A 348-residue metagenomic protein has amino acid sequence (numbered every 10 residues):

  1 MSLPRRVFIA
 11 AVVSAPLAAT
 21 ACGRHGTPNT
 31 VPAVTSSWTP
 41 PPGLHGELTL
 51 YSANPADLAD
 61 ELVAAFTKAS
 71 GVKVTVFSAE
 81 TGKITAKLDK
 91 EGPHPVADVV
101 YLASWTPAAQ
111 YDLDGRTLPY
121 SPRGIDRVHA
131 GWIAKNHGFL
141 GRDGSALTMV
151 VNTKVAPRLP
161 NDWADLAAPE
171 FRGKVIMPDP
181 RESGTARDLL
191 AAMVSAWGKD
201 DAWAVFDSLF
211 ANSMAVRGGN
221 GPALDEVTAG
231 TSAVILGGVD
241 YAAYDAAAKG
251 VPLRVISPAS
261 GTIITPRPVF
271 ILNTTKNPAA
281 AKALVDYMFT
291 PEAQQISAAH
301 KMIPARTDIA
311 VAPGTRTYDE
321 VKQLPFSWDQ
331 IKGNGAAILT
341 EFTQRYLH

Functional and structural regions predicted by a protein language model:
A18-A21: C-terminal motif of bacterial Sec signal peptides marking the signal peptidase cleavage site
G23-P41: Short, low-complexity, disordered segments immediately C-terminal to signal peptides in bacterial exported proteins
S36-L44, A53-K73: Short, polar/charged alpha-helical segment
H45, T49, A53-D60, A79-K83 (+2 more regions): Extracytoplasmic ligand-binding site segments that recognize negatively charged/polar headgroups
T106-Q110, S232-P252, K301: A ligand-binding cleft/hinge motif common to bilobed small-molecule-binding domains
S145, V205-F210, V216-R217, K249-N273 (+1 more regions): Periplasmic-binding protein-like
T148-V155, A191, T265-P278, I296-S297: A bilobed periplasmic-binding-protein/Venus flytrap-type ligand-binding module shared by bacterial periplasmic
L272-F326: Mature extracytoplasmic/periplasmic domains
